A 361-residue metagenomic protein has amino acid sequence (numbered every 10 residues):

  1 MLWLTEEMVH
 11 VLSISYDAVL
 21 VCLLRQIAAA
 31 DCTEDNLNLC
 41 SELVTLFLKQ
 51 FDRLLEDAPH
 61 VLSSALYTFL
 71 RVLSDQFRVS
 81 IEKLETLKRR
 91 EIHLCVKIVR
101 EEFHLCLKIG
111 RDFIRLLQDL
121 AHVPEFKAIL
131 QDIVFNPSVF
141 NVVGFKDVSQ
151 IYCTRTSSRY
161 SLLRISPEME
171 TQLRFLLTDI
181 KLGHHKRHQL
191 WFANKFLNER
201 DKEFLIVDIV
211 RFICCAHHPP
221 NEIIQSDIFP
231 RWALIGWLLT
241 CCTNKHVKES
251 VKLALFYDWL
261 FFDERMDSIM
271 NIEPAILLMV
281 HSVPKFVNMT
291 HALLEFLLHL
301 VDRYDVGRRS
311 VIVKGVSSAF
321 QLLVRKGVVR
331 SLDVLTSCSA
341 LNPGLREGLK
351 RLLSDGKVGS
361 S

Functional and structural regions predicted by a protein language model:
M1-S361: Extended, charge-rich alpha-helical scaffold/interaction domains
